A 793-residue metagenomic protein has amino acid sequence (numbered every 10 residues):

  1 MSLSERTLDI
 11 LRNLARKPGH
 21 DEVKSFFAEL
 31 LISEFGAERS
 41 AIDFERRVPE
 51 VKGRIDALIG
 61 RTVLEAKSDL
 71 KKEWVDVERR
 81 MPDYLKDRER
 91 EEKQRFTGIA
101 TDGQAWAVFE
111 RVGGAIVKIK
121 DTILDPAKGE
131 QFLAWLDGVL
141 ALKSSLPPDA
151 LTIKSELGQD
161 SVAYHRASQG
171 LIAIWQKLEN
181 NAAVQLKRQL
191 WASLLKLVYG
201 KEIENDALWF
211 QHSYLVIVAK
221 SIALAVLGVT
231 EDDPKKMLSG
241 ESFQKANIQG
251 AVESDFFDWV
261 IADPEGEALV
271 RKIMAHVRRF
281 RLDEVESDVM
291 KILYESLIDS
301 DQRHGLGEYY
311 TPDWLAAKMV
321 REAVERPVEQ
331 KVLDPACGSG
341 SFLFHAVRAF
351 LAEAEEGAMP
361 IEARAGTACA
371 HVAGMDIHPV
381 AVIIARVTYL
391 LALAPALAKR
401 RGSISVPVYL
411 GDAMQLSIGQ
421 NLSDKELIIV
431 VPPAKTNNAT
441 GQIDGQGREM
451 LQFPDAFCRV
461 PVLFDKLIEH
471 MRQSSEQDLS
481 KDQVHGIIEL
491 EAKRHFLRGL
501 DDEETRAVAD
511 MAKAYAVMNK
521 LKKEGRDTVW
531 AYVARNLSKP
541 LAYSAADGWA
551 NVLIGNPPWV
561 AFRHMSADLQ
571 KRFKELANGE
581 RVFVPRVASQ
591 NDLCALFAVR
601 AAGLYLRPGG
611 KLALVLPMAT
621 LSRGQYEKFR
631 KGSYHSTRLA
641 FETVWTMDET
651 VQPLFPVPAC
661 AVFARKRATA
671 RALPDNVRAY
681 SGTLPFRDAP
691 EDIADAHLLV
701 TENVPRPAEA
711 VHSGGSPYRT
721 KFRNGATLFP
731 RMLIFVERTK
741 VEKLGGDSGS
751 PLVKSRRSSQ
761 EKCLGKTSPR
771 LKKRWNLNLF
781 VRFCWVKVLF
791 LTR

Functional and structural regions predicted by a protein language model:
S2-F44: Acidic-basic catalytic patches of nuclease active cores, encompassing PD-(D/E)XK and other metal-cofactor nuclease
S2-P18, V48-G53, K67-P82, D87-H212 (+5 more regions): Short, basic/polar, glycine-containing "phosphate-handling" surface segments that engage DNA
A28, F35, S161-V198, A207 (+11 more regions): Class I S-adenosyl-L-methionine
P49-K52, E89, W106-S145, W314 (+7 more regions): Signature of N6-adenine DNA methyltransferases within the class I
I55-L64: Active-site beta-strand-loop-beta-strand hairpin of nuclease catalytic cores that positions key catalytic residues
G98, D334-P335, G374, L614: Conserved SAM-binding loop
L333, F344-A534, A595, V599: Class I S-adenosyl-L-methionine-dependent methyltransferase module
L764-R793: C-terminal target-recognition/interaction regions appended to catalytic cores
